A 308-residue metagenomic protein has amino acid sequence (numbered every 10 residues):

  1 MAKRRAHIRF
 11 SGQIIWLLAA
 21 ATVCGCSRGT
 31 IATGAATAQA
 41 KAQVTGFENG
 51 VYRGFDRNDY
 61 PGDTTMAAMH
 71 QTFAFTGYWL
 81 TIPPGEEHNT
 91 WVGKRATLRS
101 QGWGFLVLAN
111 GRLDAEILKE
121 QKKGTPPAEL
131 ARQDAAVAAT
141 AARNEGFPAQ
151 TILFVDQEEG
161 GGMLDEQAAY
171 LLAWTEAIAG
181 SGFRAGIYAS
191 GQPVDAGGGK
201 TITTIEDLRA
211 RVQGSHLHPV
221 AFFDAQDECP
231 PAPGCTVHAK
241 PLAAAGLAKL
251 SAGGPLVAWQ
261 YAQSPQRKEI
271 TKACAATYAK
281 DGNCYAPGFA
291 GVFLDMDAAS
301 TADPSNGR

Functional and structural regions predicted by a protein language model:
K3-I15: Bacterial N-terminal signal peptides that target proteins for export
W16-A20: Sec-dependent N-terminal signal peptides
V23-G25: C-terminal motif of bacterial Sec signal peptides marking the signal peptidase cleavage site
S27-A40: Short, low-complexity, disordered segments immediately C-terminal to signal peptides in bacterial exported proteins
A40-A173, G180-S181: Substrate-binding cleft of extracellular glycoside hydrolase catalytic domains
D63-M66, H70-T72, D134-F147, G160-R308: Surface-exposed substrate-engagement region within the catalytic domains of secreted or surface-exposed extracellular
